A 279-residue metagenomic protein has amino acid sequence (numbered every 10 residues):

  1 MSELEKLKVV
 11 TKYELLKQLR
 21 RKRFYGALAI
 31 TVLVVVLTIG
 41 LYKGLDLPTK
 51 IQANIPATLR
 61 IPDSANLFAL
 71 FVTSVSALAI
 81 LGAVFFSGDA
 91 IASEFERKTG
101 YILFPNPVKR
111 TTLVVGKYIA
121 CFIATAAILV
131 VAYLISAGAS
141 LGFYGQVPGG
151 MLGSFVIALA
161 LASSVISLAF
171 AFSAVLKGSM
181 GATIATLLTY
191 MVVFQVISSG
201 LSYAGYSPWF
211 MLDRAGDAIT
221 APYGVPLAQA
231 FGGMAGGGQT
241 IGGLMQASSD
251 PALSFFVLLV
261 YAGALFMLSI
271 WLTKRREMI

Functional and structural regions predicted by a protein language model:
M1-V32: Aromatic- and glycine-rich beta-strand/loop motifs that create alpha-glucan
L4, G44-N66, T183, M191-L272 (+1 more regions): Terminal transmembrane helical anchor/hairpin motif
V10, F24-A27, I102, L113 (+1 more regions): Alpha-helical transmembrane segments and their helix-entry boundary regions
K17, S93, N106, A137-L141 (+2 more regions): Transmembrane helix-loop junction
Q18-G26, S64-S74, F95-P107, I128-Y133 (+1 more regions): Hydrophobic alpha-helical transmembrane segments
L28-F85, D89, V115-T186, F194 (+1 more regions): Secretory targeting signals
S76-F95, F256-R276: Transmembrane alpha-helical segments in integral membrane proteins
D89-F122: Helix-loop-helix units of permease transmembrane domains in multi-pass membrane transporters, especially ABC
